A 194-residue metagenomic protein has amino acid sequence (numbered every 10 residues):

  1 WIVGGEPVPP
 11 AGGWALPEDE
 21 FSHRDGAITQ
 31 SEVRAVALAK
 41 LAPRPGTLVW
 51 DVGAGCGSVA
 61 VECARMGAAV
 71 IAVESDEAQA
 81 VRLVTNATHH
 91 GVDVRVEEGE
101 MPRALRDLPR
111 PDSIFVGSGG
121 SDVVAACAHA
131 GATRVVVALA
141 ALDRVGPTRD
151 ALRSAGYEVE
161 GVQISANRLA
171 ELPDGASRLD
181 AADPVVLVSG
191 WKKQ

Functional and structural regions predicted by a protein language model:
W1-P45, W50, R82-T85, D174 (+1 more regions): Class I SAM-dependent transferase core
G53: Conserved S-adenosyl-L-methionine
C56-A68: Conserved SAM-binding loop of SAM-dependent methyltransferases across substrates and taxa, primarily the Class I
A68-A69, D93, R134, E158: Residues at the starts of beta-strands that form the adenosine-phosphate
V73-S113, S121-D122: S-adenosyl-L-methionine
S121-H129: A short, conserved alpha-helix within the catalytic core of class I
A128-A181: C-terminal substrate-binding/active-site "lid" region of AdoMet-derived donor-dependent transferases
D183-L187: Short hydrophobic/aromatic beta-strand or adjacent loop that forms the aromatic wall/cage of a ligand/substrate-binding
